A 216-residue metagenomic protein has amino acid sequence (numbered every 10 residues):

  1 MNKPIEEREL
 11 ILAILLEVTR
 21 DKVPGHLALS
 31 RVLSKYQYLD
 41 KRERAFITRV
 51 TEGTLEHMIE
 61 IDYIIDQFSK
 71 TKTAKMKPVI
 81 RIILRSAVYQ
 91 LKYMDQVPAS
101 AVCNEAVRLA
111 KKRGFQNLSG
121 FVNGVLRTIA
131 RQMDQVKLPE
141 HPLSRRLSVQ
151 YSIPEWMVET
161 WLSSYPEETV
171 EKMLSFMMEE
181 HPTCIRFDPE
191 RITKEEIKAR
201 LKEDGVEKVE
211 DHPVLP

Functional and structural regions predicted by a protein language model:
M1-P216: Class I Rossmann-like S-adenosyl-L-methionine
